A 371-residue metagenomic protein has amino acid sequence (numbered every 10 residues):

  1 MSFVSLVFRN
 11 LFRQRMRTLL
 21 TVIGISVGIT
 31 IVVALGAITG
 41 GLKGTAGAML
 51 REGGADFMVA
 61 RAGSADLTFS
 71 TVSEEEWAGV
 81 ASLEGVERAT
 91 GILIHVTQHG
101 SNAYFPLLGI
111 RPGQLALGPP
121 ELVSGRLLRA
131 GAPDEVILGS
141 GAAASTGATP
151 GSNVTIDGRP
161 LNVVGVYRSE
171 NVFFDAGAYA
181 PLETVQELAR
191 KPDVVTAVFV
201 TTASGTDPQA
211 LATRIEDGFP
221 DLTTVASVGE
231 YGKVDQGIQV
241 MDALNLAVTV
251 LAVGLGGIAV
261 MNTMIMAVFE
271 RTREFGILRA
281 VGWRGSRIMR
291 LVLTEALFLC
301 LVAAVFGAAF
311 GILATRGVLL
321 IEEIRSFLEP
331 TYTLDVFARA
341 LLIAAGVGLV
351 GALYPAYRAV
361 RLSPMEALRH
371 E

Functional and structural regions predicted by a protein language model:
V4, T18-V22, A309-F310, L334-L342: Hydrophobic alpha-helical transmembrane segments
L11, R279-R287, L362, E371: Short helix-to-coil transition segments within interhelical loops that connect adjacent transmembrane helices
R15-L42, Q239-E274, L297-F306, G346-V350: Hydrophobic alpha-helical transmembrane segments of multi-pass inner-membrane transport and secretion
S26, T30-P106, A132, A210-D217 (+1 more regions): Hydrophobic, regular-secondary-structure patches
G63, L83, T155, R159-N162 (+2 more regions): Mechanotransmission and gating elements of multispan inner-membrane complexes involved in transport and envelope
G91-L93, S101-R111, E121-T184, K191-D193: Hydrophobic secondary-structure segments that place a key small or acidic residue at a functional site
A252, I265, R273-L319, R339-V347 (+1 more regions): Transmembrane alpha-helical interface segments in multi-pass membrane proteins
Y332, V336-E371: C-terminal membrane-exit region of the final transmembrane helix in multipass inner-membrane proteins
